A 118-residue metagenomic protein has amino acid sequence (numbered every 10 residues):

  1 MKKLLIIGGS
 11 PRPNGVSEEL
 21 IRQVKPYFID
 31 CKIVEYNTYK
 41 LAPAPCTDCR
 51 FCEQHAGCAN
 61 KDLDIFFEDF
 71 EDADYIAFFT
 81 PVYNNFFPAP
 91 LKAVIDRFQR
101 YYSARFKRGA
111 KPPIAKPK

Functional and structural regions predicted by a protein language model:
M1-S103: N-terminal beta1-alpha1-beta2 submodule of the flavodoxin-like/Rossmannoid cofactor-binding fold
R105-K118: Short, glycine-/small-residue-rich phosphate/pyrophosphate-handling segment
